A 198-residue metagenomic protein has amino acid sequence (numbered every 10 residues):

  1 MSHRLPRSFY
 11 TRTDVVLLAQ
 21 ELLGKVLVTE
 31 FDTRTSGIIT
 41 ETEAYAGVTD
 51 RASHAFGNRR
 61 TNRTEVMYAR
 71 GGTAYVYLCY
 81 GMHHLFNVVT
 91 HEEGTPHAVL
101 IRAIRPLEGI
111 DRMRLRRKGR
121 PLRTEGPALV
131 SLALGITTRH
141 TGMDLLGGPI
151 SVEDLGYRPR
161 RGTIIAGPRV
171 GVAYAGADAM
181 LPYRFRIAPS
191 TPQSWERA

Functional and structural regions predicted by a protein language model:
M1-A198: Conserved, well-structured core segments that form or line functional sites
